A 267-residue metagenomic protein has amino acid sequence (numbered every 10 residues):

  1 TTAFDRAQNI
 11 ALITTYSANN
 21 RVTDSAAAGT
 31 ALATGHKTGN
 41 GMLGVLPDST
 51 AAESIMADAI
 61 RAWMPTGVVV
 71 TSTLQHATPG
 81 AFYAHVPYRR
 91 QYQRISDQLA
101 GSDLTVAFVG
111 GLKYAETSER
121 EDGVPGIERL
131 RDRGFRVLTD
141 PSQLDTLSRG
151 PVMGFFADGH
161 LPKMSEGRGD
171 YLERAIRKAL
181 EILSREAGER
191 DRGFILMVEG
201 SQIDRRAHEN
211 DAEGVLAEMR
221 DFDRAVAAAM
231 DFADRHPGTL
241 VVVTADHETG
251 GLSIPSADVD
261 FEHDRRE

Functional and structural regions predicted by a protein language model:
T1, L32, K37-T38, L46 (+3 more regions): Mobile, glycine-rich extracellular loop/lid and propeptide segments that shape or gate substrate/ligand access
T1-T30, Q75-E267: A post-motif C-terminal structural segment
R21, G44-D48: Short secondary-structure transition/capping motifs
G41: Glycine-rich oxoanion-binding loops at beta->alpha junctions
